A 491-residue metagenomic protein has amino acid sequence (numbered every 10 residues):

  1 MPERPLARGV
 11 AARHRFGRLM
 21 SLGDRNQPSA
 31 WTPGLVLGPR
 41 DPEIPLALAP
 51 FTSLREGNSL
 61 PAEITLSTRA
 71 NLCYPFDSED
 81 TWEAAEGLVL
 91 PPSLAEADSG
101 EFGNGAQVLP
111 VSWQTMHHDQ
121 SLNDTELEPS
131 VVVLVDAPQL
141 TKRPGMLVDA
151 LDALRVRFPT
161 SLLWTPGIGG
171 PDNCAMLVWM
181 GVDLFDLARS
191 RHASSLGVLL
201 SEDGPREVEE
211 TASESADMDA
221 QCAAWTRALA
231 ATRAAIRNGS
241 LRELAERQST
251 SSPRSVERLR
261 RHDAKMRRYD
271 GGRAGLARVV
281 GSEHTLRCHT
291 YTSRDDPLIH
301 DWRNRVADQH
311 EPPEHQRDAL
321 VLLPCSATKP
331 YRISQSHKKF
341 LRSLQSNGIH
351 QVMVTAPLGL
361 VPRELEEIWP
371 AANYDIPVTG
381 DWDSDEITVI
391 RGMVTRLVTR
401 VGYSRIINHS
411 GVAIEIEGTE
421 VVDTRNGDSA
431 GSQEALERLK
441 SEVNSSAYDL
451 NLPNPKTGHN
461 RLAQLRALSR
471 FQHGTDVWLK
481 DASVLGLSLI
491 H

Functional and structural regions predicted by a protein language model:
M1-G105, H284-E314, S326, Y331-Q345 (+2 more regions): Non-catalytic, usually N-terminal nucleic-acid engagement modules in DNA/RNA processing proteins
P28, L177, G239: Conserved, mostly hydrophobic/aromatic
T32, E314-L320, F471-D476: A short, charged/proline- and glycine-enriched loop that marks the coil->beta-strand transition at the N-terminal
L88-A216: Glycine-rich phosphate/ribose-binding loops and adjacent secondary-structure elements that form binding surfaces
L200-R254: Active-site or pore-adjacent capping/gating segments
R317-V389, V477, A482-L489: Conserved mixed alpha/beta catalytic, RNA-binding, or beta-rich assembly cores of soluble enzyme, regulatory
A372-I406, L452-T457: Extended, charge-rich low-complexity interaction segments
R391-S429: Low-complexity intrinsically disordered segments
